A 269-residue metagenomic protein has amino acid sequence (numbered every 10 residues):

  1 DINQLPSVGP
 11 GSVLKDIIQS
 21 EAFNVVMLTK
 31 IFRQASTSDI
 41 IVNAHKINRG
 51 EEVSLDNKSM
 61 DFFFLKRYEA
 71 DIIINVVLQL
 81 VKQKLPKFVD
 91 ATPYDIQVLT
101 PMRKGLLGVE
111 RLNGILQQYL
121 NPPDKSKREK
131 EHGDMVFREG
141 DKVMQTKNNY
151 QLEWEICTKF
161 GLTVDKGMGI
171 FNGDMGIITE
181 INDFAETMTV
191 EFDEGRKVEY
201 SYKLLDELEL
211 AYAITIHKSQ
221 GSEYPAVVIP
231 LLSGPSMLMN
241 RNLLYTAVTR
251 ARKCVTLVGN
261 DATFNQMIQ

Functional and structural regions predicted by a protein language model:
D1-I2, E69-I72, L116, G161-L162 (+3 more regions): N-terminal start-of-chain detector that recognizes signal peptides and the immediate post-cleavage beginning
N3-M168: Conserved helicase motor core of P-loop NTPases
N172-Q269: C-terminal accessory regions
